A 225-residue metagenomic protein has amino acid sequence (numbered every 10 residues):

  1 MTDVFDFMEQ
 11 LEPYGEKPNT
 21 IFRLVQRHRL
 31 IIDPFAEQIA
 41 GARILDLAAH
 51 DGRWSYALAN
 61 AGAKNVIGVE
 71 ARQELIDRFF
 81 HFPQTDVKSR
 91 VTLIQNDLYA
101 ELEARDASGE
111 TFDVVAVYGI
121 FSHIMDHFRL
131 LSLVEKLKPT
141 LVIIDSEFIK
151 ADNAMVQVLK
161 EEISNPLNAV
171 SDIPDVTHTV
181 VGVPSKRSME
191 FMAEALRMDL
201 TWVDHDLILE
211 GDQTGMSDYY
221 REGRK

Functional and structural regions predicted by a protein language model:
M1-E110, Y118, K160, R224-K225: Conserved N-terminal segment of class I S-adenosyl-L-methionine
I44, V115, V142: Receiver (REC) domain switch-region micro-motif
F80-H81, R105-D106, N153-V158, D212-M216: Short aromatic-enriched loop/helix-cap "lid" or pocket-rim segments at secondary-structure transitions that line
D113-D126: A short SAM/SAH-binding and catalytic strip from SAM-dependent methyltransferases
F128-L141: A short glycine-rich, Lys/Arg-flanked "PGG" loop and its adjoining helix->strand segment in the class I
I143-N168: Conserved class I S-adenosyl-L-methionine
T179-R197: Short alpha-helix
D199-K225: A C-terminal cap/extension of S-adenosyl-L-methionine-dependent methyltransferases that defines the acceptor-substrate
